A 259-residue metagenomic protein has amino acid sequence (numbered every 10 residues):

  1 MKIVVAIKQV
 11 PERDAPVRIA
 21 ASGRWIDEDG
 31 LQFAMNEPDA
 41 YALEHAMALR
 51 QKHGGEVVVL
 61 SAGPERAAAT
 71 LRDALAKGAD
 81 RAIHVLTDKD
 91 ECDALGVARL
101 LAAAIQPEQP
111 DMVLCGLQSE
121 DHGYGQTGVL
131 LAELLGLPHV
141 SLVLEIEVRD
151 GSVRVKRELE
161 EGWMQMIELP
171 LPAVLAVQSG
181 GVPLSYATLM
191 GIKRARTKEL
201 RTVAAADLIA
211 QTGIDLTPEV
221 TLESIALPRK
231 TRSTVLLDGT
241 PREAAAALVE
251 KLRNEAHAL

Functional and structural regions predicted by a protein language model:
M1-L259: N-terminal glycine-rich FAD/FM-binding segment characteristic of electron-transfer flavoproteins
